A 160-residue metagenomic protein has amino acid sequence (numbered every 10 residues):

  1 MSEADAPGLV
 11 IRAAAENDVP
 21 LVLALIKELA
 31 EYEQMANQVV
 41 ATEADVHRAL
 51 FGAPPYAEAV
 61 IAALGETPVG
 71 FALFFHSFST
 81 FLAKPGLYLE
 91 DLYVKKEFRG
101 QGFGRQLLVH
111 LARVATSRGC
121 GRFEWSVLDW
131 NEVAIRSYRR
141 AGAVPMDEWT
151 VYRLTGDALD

Functional and structural regions predicted by a protein language model:
V10-V22: A short beta-loop-alpha structural element at the N-terminal edge of CoA-dependent acyl/N-acetyltransferase catalytic
L23-A49: Conserved GNAT-fold acetyl-CoA-binding loop/helix
R48-I61, Y88: A short helix-loop-beta-strand connector motif used in the catalytic cores of GNAT acetyltransferases and, in some
I61, T67-F75: Conserved beta-strand in the GNAT
S77-L89, R99, G121, D147: A conserved beta-turn-beta hairpin within the catalytic core of GNAT-like acetyltransferases that forms part
F98, G102-H110: Conserved acetyl-CoA pyrophosphate-binding loop and the N-cap/start of the following alpha-helix in GNAT-like
R105, D129-E148, L154: Conserved active-site alpha-helix within GNAT-family acetyltransferase domains
T116-S126: Conserved GNAT acetyl-CoA-binding A-motif
